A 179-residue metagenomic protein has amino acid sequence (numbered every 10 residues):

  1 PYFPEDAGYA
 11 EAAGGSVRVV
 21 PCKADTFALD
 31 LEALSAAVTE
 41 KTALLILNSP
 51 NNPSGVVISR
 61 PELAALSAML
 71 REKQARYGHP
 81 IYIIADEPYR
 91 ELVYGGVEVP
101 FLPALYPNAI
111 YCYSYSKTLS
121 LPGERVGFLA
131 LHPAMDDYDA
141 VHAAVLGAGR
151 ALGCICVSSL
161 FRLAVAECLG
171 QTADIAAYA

Functional and structural regions predicted by a protein language model:
P1, L92-Y94, P107, S120: Short N-terminal helix/helix-N-cap motif within the alpha/beta-hydrolase-1
P1, V19-A24: Short beta->alpha connector loops at strand-helix junctions that form conserved, small/polar/Pro-enriched
P1-G15: Substrate-binding/gating loop at the entrance of the active-site cleft, primarily in PLP-dependent aminotransferase-like
A13-G14, L105-P107: Short, structured coil segments at secondary-structure junctions
R18, I84, I110-C112: Structural detector of well-ordered beta-strand residues that form the stable sheet scaffold of enzyme domains
C22-G95: Active-site phosphate-binding strand-loop segment of PLP-dependent enzymes
N108-A179: Conserved core segment of the aminotransferase class I/II
